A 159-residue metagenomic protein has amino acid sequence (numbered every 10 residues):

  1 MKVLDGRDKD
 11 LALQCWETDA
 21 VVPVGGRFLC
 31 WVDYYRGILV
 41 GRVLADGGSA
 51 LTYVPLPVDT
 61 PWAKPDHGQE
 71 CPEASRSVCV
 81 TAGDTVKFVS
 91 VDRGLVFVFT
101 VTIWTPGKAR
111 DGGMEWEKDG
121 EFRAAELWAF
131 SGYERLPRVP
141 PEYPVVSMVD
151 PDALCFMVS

Functional and structural regions predicted by a protein language model:
M1, D5, G107, K118: Long, low-complexity, charge-dense
M1-V96: A sequence/structural signal of beta-propeller blade repeats
R42-G48, T102-E117: Short loop/turn segments immediately following beta-strands, especially the blade-tip and inter-blade linker loops
D66-H67, S77, D84, T102-T105 (+2 more regions): Extended charged low-complexity segments that act as oligomerization/scaffolding linkers
G113-M157: A surface-exposed beta-alpha-beta supersecondary segment
